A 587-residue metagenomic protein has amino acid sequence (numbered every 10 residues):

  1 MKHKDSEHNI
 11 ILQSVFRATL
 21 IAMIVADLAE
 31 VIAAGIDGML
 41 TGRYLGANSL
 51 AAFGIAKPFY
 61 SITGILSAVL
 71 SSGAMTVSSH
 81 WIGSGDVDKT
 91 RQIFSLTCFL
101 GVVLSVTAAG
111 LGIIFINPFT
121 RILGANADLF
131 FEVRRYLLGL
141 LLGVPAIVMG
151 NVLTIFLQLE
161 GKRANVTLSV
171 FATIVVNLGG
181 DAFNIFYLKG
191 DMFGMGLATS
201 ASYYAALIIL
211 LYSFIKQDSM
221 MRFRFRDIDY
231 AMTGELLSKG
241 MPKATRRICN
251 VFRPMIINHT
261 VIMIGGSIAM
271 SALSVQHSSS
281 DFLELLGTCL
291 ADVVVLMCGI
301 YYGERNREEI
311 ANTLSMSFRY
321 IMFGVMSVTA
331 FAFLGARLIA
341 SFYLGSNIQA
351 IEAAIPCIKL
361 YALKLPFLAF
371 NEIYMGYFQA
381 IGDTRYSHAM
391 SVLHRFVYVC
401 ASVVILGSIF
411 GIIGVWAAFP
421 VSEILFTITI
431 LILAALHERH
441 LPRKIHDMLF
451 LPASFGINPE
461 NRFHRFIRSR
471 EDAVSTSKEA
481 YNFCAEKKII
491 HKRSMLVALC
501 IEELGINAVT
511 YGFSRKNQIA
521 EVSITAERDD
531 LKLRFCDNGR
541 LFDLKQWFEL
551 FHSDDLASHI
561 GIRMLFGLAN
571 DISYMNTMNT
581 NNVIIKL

Functional and structural regions predicted by a protein language model:
M1-M23, S78-G143, Y187-M241, C298-K364 (+1 more regions): Short alpha-helical transmembrane segments in multi-pass integral membrane proteins
A18-D37, G139, G150, T173 (+4 more regions): Transmembrane helical elements of multi-pass membrane transporters/channels
T41-S61, D128-E132, M192-F193, L197 (+3 more regions): Interfacial/gating helices of multi-pass transporter permease domains
L50-G110, G150-V166, A272-A330, F370-M390: Small-residue-rich hydrophobic transmembrane alpha-helices
S71, L140-L159, V166-N177, M195-L210 (+4 more regions): Short runs within selected transmembrane alpha-helices of multi-pass transporters and secretion channels
D447-R465, F566-L587: Flexible, glycine-/charge-rich segments associated with ATP-binding catalytic modules
K478-E502: Conserved short strand/loop->alpha-helix "switch" segment adjacent to the catalytic nucleotide/phosphoryl-transfer site
L533-H559: Glycine-rich/acidic phosphate-handling loop/turn and adjacent ATP-lid/helix of nucleotide-binding kinase/ATPase domains
